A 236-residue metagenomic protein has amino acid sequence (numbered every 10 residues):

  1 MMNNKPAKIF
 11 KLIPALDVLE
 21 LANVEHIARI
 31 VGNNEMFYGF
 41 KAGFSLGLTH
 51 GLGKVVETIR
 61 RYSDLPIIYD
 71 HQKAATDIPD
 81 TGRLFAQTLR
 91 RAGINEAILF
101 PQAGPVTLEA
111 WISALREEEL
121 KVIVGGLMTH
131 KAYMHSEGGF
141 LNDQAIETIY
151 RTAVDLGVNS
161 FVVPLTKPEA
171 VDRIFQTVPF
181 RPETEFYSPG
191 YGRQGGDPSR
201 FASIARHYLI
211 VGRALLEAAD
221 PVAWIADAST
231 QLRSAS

Functional and structural regions predicted by a protein language model:
M1-I68, T76, L141, T152-D155 (+2 more regions): Conserved N-terminal beta1-alpha1 strand-loop-helix module at the mouth
F10-L16, Y38-A42, I67-H71, A97-L99 (+4 more regions): Hydrophobic faces of well-ordered beta-strands that scaffold small-molecule active sites in alpha/beta enzyme cores
V18-E20, F44-L48, K73-A75, P101-A103 (+4 more regions): Active-site-proximal loop/turn and secondary-structure-junction residues that shape catalytic pockets, frequently
N23, G51, L84-F85, T107 (+3 more regions): Short acidic active-site motifs
L52-H71, L115-L127, I174-Y191: Alpha-helix-loop-beta-strand connector modules within alpha/beta enzyme cores
T76-E169, P182-E183: Conserved anion-binding
A92-G104, Y191-G196, A205-W224: Glycine-rich phosphate-binding active-site loops on the catalytic face of alpha/beta enzymes
L165-L215: A C-terminal functional module that forms or caps the active site or interfaces directly with catalytic machinery
